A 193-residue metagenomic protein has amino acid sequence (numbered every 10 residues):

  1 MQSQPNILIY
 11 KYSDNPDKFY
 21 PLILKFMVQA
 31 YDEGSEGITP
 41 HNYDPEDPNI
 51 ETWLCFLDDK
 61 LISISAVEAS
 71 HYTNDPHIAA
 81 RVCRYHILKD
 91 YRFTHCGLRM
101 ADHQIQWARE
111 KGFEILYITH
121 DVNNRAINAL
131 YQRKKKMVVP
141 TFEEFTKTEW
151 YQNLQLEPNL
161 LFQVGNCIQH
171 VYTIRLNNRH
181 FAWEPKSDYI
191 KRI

Functional and structural regions predicted by a protein language model:
M1-I38: Short amphipathic alpha-helix that is part of the acyltransferase structural core
G34-D58, I62-A79, C83-Y85: A conserved beta-strand-loop-helix scaffold within acyl/acetyltransferase catalytic domains
V82-F93, D121-V122: A short, internal acetyl-CoA/4′-phosphopantetheine-binding micro-motif in the GNAT/acyltransferase core
I87, F93-Q106, R133: Conserved acetyl-CoA-binding loop-helix of GNAT-fold acetyltransferases
A108-H120: Conserved GNAT acetyl-CoA-binding A-motif
V122-E149: Conserved active-site alpha-helix within GNAT-family acetyltransferase domains
E143-I193: C-terminal "cap" of GNAT-fold acetyltransferases
